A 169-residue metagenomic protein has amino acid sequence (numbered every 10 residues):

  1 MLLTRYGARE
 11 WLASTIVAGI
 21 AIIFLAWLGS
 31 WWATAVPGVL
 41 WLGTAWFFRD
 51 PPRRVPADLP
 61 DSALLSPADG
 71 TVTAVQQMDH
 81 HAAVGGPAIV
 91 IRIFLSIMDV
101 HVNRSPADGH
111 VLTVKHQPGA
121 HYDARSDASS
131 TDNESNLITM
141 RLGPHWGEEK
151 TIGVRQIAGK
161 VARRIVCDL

Functional and structural regions predicted by a protein language model:
M1-L169: Contiguous, well-folded functional domains in the mature portion of proteins
